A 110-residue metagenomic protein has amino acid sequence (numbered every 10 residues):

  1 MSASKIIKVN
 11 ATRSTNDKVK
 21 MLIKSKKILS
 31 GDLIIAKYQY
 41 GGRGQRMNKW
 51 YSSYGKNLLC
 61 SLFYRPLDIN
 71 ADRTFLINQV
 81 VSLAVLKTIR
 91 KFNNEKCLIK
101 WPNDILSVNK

Functional and structural regions predicted by a protein language model:
M1-K91: N-terminal lobe of the biotin/lipoate ligase/transferase fold
V81-K110: Acidic (Asp/Glu) carboxylate-rich active-site/surface patches
